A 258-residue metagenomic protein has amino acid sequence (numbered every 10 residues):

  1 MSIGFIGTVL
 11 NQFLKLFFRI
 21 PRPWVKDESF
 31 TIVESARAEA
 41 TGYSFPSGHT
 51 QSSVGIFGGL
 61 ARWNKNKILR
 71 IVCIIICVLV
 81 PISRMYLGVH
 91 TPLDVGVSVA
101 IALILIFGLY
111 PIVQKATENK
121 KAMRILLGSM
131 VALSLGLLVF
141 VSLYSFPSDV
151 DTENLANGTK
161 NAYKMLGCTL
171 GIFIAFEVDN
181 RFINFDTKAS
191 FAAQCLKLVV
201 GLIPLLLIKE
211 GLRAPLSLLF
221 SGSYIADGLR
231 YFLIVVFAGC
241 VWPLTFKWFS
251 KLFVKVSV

Functional and structural regions predicted by a protein language model:
M1-V9: Interfacial segments of alpha-helical transmembrane regions
T8, W24-G211: Membrane-embedded catalytic cores of phosphoryl/pyrophosphoryl-handling enzymes
Q12-K26: Transmembrane alpha-helix boundary signature
R19, F176, F246: Residue-level marker of positions within ordered structural domains that often coincide with functionally constrained
R19, K65, F220-S221: Residue-level recognition of short, structured coil/turn motifs that connect secondary structure elements
F185-V258: C-terminal regulatory/interaction regions
